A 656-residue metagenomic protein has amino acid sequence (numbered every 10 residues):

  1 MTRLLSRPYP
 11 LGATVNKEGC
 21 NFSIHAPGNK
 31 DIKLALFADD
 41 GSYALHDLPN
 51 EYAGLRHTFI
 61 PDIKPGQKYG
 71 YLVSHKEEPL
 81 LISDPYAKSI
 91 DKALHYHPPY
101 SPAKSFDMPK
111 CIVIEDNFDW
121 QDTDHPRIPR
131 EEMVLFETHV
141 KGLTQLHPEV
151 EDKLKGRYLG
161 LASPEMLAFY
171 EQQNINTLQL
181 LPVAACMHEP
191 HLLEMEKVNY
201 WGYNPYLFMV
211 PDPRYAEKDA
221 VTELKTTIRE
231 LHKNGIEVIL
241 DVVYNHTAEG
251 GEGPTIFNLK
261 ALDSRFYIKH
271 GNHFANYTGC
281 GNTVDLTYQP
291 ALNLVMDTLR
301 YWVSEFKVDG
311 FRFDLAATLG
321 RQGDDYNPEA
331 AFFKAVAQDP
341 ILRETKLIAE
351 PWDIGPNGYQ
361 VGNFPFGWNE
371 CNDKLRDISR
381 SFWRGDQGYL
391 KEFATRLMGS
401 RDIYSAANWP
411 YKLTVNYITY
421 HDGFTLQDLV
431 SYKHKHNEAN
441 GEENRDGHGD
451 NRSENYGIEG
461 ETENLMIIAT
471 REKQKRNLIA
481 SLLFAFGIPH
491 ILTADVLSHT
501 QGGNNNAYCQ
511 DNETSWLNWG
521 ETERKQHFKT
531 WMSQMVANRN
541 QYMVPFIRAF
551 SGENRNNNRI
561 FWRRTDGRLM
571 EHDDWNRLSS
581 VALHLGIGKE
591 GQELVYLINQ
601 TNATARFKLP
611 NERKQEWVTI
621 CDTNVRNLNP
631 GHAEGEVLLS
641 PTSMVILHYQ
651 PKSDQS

Functional and structural regions predicted by a protein language model:
M1-F136, K141, D152, Y158 (+5 more regions): Carbohydrate-interacting/catalytic domains
I24, Y71, T138, L180 (+8 more regions): Conserved, mostly hydrophobic/aromatic
G28, N50, D62-K64, H139-T144 (+14 more regions): Short, flexible loop/turn elements at secondary-structure junctions
Q67, V73-T123, H188-E196, N204 (+3 more regions): Core domains of carbohydrate- and sulfate-ester-processing enzymes
E78-L80, T144-L146, C186-P190, H246-E249 (+5 more regions): Short catalytic/ligand-binding loop motif for oxyanion handling, primarily in non-cytosolic enzymes, centered on
V134-F136, L178, V238-L240, F311 (+2 more regions): Hydrophobic faces of well-ordered beta-strands that scaffold small-molecule active sites in alpha/beta enzyme cores
H139-V308, R312-Q338, I403: Substrate-binding/active-site clefts of carbohydrate-active enzymes
Q322-G323, P328-S498, N506-Q510, M543-F546 (+4 more regions): Conserved alpha/beta catalytic core and glycan-binding cleft of carbohydrate-active enzymes
